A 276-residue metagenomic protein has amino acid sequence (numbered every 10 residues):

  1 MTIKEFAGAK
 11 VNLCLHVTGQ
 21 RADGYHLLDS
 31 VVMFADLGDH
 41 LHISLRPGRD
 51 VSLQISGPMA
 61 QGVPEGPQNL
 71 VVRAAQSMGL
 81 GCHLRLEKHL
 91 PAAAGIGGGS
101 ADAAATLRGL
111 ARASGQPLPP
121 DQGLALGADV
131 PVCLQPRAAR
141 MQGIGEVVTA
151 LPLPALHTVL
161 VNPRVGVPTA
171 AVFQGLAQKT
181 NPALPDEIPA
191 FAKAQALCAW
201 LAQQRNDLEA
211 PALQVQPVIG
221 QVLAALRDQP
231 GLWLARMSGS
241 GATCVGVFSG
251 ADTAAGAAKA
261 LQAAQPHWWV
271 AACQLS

Functional and structural regions predicted by a protein language model:
M1-A94, R112-Q116, N162-V165: ATP-binding N-lobe of GHMP and related small-molecule kinases
T18, V247-S249: Residue-level recognition of strand-loop junctions within catalytic nucleotide-signaling folds
L80-R85, R108-L126, G250-Q265: Phosphate-handling active-site elements
A94-D121, V132, P136: DPxDG-like acidic metal-binding loop motif
Q135-P136, R140-L234, S249-D252, K259-H267 (+1 more regions): Conserved, helical-rich catalytic subdomain that frames metal- and/or nucleotide-binding sites in enzyme alpha/beta
A242-C244: Conserved glycine-rich beta-strand-loop-beta hairpin in the small C-terminal domain of fold type I
